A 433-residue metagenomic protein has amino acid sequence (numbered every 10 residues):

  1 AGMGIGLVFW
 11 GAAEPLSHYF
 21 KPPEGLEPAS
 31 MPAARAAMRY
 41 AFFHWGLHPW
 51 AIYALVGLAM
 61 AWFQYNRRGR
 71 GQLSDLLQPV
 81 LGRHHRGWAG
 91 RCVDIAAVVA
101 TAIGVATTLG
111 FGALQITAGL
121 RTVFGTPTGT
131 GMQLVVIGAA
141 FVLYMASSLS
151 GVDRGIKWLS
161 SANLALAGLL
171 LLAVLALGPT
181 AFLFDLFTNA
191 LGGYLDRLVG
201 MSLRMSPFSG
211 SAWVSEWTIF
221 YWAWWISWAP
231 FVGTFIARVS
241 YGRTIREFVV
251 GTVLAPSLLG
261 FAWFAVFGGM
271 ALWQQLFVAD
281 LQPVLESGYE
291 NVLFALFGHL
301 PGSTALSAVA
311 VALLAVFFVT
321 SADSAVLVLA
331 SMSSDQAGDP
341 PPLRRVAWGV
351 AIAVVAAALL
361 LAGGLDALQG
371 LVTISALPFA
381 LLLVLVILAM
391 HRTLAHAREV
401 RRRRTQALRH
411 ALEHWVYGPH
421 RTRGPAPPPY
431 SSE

Functional and structural regions predicted by a protein language model:
A1-G71, V249-V253, L259-L272: Membrane-interface helix-loop-helix modules in multi-pass membrane proteins
M3-V8, Y40-L114, T122-S148, L177-T180 (+5 more regions): Helix-loop-helix module between adjacent transmembrane segments
L16-R39, W62-W88, R154, Q274-L300 (+2 more regions): Flexible loop linkers connecting adjacent transmembrane helices in multi-pass alpha-helical membrane transporters
H85-C92, A96-R243, V250, A255-S307 (+1 more regions): Membrane-embedded translocation segments of transport machinery
V152-G155, I236-R246, S324-L343, G364-L365 (+1 more regions): Alpha-helical transmembrane segments
A167-G178, L259-G269, V309-S331, W348-I352 (+1 more regions): Hydrophobic alpha-helical segments of multi-pass membrane transport proteins
L359-I374: Extracellular/periplasmic helix-loop-helix junctions in multi-pass membrane proteins
T405-E433: Long, low-complexity, intrinsically disordered cytosolic termini of multi-pass membrane proteins
